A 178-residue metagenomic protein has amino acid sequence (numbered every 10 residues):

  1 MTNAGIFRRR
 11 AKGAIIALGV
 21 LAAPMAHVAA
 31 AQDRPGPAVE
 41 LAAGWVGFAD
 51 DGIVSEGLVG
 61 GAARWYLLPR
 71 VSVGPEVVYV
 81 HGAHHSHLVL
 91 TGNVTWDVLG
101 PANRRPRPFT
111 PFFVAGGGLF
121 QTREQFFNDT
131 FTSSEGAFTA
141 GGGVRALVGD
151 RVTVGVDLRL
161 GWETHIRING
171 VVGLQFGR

Functional and structural regions predicted by a protein language model:
M1-P35, R178: Cleavable N-terminal export/targeting peptides
H27-L67, Y79, F112, G117 (+1 more regions): Short glycine/proline- and aromatic-enriched beta-strand/turn motifs that initiate or cap beta-hairpins
Q32, G47-G52, H81-A83, A102-R104 (+2 more regions): Outer-membrane beta-barrel domain signature
P35-P37, I53-V59, H84-L90, F109 (+2 more regions): Residues that define the transmembrane beta-barrel architecture of outer-membrane proteins
V39-A43, V73-V77, G92-V94, P111-A115 (+3 more regions): Membrane-embedded beta-strand positions of outer-membrane beta-barrel proteins
W45, W65, W96-V98, V144-A146 (+2 more regions): Residue-level signature of outer-membrane beta-barrel architecture
A62-D129, F176: Gram-negative (and chloroplast) outer-membrane scaffold detector with strong preference for beta-barrel transmembrane
V71, V148-V152: Secondary-structure transition into beta-strands, especially the periplasmic turns and strand N-termini that construct
